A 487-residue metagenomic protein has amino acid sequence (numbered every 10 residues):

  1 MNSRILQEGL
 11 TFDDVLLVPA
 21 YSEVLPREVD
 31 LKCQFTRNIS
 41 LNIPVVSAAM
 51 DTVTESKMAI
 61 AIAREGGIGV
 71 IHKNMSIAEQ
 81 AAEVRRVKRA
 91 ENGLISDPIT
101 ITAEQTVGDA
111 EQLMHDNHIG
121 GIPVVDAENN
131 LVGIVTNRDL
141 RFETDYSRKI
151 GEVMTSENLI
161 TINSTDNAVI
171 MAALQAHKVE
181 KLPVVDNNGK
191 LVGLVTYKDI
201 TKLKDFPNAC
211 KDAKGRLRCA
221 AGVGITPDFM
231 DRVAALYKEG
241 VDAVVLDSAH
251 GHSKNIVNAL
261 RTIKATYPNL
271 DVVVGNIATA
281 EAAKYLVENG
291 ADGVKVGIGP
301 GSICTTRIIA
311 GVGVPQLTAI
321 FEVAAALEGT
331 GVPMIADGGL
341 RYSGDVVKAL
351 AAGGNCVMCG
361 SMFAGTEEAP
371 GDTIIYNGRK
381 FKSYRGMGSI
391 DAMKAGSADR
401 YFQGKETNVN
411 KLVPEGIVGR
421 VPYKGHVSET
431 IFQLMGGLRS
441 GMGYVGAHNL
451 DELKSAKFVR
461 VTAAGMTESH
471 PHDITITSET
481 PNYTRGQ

Functional and structural regions predicted by a protein language model:
M1-Y21, I101-T102, A172, G222 (+2 more regions): Alpha/beta catalytic cores of nucleotide-metabolism and tRNA/nucleoside-modifying enzymes
L25-L41, A48-M50, E79-N117, V124-D126 (+5 more regions): Bateman/CBS regulatory modules and CBS-like beta-alpha motifs in cytosolic regions of diverse proteins
R27, S76-R85, E143-S147, D166 (+6 more regions): Active-site-adjacent beta->alpha loops and helix N-cap segments on the catalytic face of soluble alpha/beta enzymes
S40-V45, G93-P98, E157, D212-G222 (+3 more regions): Short beta-strand/loop segments at the ligand-binding rim of alpha/beta enzyme cores
K57-I60, M230-E239, V272, A278-V296 (+2 more regions): Catalytic cores of alpha/beta
R64-E79, N187, V241-S253, D292-A310 (+1 more regions): Glycine-rich phosphate-binding active-site loops on the catalytic face of alpha/beta enzymes
I71-N74, T100-I101, G121-P123, T161-N163 (+6 more regions): Catalytic beta/alpha-barrel core
I71-S76, I119, P123, L131-Y146 (+4 more regions): Short beta->alpha transition motifs characteristic of CBS
